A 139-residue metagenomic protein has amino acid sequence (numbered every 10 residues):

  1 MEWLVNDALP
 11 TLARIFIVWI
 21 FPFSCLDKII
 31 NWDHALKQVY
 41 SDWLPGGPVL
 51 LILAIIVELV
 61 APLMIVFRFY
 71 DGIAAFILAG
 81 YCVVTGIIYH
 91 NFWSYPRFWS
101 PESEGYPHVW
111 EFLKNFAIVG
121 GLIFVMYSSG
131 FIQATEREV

Functional and structural regions predicted by a protein language model:
M1-D33, P48-I56, V60, V66-V139: Extended, low-polarity transmembrane helix blocks
W32-P45: Short juxtamembrane and helix-loop transition motifs at transmembrane-helix boundaries in membrane proteins
